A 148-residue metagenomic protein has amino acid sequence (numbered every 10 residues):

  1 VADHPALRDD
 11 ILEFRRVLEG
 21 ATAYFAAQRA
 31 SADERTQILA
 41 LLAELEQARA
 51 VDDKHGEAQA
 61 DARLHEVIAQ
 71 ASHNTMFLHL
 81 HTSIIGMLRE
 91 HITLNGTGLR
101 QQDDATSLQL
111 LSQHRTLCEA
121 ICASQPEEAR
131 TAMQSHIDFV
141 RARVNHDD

Functional and structural regions predicted by a protein language model:
V1, E19, K54, R100-Q102: Bulky hydrophobic/aromatic packing residues
V1-D10: HTH-adjacent hinge/linker in prokaryotic transcriptional regulators
H4, A58-Q59, Q109-L110: Hydrophobic alpha-helical segments, principally membrane-spanning helices and signal/leader peptides
I11-N95, H114, E128-V140: Conserved amphipathic alpha-helical segments that form helical-bundle/coiled-coil interaction surfaces
T93-D148: C-terminal-biased regions
